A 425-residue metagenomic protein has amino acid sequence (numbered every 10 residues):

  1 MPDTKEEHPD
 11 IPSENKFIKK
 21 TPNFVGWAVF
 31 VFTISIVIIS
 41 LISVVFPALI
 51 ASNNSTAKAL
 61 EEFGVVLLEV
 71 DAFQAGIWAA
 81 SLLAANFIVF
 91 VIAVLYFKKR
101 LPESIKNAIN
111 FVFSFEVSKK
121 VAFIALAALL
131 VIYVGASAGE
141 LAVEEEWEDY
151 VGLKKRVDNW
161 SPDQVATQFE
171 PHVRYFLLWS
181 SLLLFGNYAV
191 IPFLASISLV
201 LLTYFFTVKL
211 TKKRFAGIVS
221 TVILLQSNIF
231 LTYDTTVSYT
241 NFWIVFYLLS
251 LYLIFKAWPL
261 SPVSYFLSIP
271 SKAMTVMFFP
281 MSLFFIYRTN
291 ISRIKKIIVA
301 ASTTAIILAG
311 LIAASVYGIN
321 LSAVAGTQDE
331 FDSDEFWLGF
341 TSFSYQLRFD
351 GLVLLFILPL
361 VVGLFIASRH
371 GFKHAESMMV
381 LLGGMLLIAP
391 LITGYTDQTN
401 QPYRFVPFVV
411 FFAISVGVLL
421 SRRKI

Functional and structural regions predicted by a protein language model:
D163-G186: Short hydrophobic/aromatic helix or loop-helix immediately within or flanking a transmembrane segment in polytopic
L199-Y204, L352-E376, S415: Hydrophobic, aromatic-rich transmembrane alpha-helices and their immediate juxtamembrane boundary segments
T203-Q226, I244-V245: Transmembrane-helix signature of polytopic, membrane-embedded enzymes that assemble or transfer cell-envelope glycans
V208-T211, F215, R293-V299, G363-G384 (+2 more regions): Membrane-interface helix-loop-helix junctions at transmembrane boundaries of multi-pass membrane enzymes, predominantly
T232-T240: Short acidic/glycine- and proline-prone juxtamembrane loop motifs at membrane-interface regions of multi-pass membrane
Y247-S261: Membrane-interface transmembrane helices that cradle and orient dolichyl/undecaprenyl
P259-S282: Membrane-interface alpha helices of multi-pass inner-membrane proteins
I294-L364: Membrane-lumen/periplasm interface segments of specific transmembrane helices in polyprenyl phosphate-linked
